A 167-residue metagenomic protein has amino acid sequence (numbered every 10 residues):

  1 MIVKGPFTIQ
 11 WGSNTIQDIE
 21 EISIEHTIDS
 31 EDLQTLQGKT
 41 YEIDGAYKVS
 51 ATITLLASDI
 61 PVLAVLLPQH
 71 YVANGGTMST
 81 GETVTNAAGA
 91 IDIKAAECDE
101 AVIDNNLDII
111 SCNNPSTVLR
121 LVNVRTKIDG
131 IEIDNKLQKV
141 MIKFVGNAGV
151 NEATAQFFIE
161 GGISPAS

Functional and structural regions predicted by a protein language model:
M1-S167: Signature of extracytoplasmic/envelope-associated structural regions
